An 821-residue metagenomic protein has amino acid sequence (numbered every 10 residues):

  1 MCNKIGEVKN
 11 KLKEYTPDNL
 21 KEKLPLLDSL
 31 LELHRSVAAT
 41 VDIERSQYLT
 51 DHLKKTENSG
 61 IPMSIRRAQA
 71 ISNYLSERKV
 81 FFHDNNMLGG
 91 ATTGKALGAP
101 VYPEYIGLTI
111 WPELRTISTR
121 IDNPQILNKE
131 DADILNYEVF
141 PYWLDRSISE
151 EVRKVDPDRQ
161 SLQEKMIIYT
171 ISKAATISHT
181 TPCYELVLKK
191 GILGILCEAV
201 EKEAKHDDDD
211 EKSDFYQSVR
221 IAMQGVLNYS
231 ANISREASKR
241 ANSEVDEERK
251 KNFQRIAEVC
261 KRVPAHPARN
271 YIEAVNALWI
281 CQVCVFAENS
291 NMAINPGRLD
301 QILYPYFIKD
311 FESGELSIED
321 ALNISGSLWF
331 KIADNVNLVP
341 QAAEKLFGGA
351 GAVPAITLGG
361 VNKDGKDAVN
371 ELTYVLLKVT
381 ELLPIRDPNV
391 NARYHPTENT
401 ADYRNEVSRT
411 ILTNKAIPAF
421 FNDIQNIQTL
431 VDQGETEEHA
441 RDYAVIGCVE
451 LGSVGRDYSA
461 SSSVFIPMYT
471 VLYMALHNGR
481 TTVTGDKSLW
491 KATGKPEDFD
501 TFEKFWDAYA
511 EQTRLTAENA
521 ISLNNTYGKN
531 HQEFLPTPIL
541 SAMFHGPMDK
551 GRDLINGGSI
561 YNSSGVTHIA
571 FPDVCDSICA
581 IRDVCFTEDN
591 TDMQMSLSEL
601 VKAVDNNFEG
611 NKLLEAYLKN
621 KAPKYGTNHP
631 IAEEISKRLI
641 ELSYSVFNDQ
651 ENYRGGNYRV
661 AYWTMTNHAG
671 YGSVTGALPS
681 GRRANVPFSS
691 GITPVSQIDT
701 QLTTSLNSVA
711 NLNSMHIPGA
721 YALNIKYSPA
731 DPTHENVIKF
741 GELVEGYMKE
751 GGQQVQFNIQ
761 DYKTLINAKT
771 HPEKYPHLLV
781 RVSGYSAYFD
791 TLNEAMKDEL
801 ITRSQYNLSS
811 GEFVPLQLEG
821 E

Functional and structural regions predicted by a protein language model:
C2-Y216, E248, N252-R255, V259-E821: Conserved catalytic cores of very large enzyme subunits
Q217-N228: Extended non-globular scaffold/tether segments
N228, N232-R235, K239, R255: Extended, non-transmembrane alpha-helical coiled-coils
A237-F253: Short, Lys/Glu-rich amphipathic helical modules
